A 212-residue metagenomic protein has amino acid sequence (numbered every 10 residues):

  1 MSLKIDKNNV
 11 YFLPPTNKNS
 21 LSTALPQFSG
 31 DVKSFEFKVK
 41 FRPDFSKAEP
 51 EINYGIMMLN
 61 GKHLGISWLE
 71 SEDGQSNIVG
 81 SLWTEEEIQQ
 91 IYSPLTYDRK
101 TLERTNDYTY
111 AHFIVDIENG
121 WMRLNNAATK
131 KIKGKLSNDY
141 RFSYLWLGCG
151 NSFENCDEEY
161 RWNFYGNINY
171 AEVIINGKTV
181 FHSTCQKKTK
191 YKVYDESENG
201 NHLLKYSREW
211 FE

Functional and structural regions predicted by a protein language model:
M1-E36, R42-Y54, N60-G80, N167-E212: Extracytoplasmic low-complexity segments
N19-P26, I91-R99, N155: Short structured motifs
A24-F37, K47-E49, R99-T109, S137-Y140 (+1 more regions): Extracellular/lumenal carbohydrate-interaction signature centered on repeated Trp-anchored short motifs
N60, R123-T129, N176: Short strand-turn-strand beta-turns centered on an Asx-Gly dipeptide
S81-H112, K131-G134: Short, aromatic/His-centered strand-loop micro-motif at the edge of beta-sheets
N106-R123, N176: Localized edge beta-strand/strand-to-loop motifs within extracellular or lumenal beta-rich domains
I132-N167: Flexible glycan-contacting loops in extracellular carbohydrate-active proteins
